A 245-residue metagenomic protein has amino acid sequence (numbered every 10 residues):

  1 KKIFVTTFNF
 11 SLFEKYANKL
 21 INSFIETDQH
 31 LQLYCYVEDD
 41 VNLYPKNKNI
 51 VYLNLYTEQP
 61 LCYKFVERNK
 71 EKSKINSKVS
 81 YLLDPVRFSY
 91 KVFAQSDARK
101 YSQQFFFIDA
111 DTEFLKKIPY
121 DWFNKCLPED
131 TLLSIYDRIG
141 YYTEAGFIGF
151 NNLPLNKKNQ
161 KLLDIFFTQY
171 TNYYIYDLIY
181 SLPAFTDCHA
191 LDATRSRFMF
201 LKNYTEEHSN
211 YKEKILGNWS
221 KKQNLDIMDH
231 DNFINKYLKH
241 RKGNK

Functional and structural regions predicted by a protein language model:
K1-K74, K100-Y101, N152-N156, M228-N244: N-terminal anchoring/stem segment of glycosyltransferases
V5-F10, C35-D39, Y90, I108-A110 (+1 more regions): Short His-Asn-centered micro-motif
F13-E14, P85-F88, A184: A conditional alpha-helix N-cap/helix-loop micro-motif detector
N18, S89-F93, F185-A193: A structural signal for well-ordered alpha-helical segments within the folded catalytic domains of diverse enzymes
Y63-F105, T143: A conserved donor-nucleotide-binding helix/loop in the catalytic core of Leloir-type glycosyltransferases
R87-I135: GT-A fold catalytic core of metal-dependent nucleotide-sugar glycosyltransferases, centered on the diacidic
L115-I179, A184: Conserved catalytic core of nucleotide-sugar-dependent glycosyltransferases
P154-K245: Catalytic core and acceptor-binding pocket of nucleotide-sugar-dependent glycosyltransferases
